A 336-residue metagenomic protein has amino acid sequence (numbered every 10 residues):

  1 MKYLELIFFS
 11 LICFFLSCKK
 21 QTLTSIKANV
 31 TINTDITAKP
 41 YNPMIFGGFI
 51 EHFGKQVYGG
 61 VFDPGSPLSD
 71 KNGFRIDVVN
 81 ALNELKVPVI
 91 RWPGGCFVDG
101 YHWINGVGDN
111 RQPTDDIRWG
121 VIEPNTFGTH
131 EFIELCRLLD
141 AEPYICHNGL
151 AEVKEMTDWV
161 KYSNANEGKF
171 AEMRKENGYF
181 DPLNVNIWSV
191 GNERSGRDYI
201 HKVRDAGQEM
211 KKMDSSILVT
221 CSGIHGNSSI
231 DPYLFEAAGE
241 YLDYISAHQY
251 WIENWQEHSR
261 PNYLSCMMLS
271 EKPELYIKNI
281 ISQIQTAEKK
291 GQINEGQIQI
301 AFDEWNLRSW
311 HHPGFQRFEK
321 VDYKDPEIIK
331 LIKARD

Functional and structural regions predicted by a protein language model:
M1-S25: Bacterial Sec-dependent N-terminal signal peptides
E5, S10, A28-V30, S265-M268 (+1 more regions): Residue-level marker of intrinsically disordered, low-complexity segments enriched for small/polar residues
S10, G128, R260-N262: Alpha-helix capping and helix-coil boundary motifs
I12-F15, V61, G314: Alpha-helical transmembrane segments and their juxtamembrane interfaces
C18-S228, F235-Y244, E274, K278-D303 (+2 more regions): Non-catalytic accessory regions flanking glycosidase/transglycosidase catalytic cores in CAZymes
D158, I230-Y233, Q256-S259, H311-Q316: Short acidic, glycine/serine/threonine-rich loops at helix termini
G196-R197, Q249-I284, K320: Substrate-binding surface in catalytic domains of secreted glycosidases
D303, R317-F318: Active-site and substrate-binding clefts of carbohydrate-active enzymes
